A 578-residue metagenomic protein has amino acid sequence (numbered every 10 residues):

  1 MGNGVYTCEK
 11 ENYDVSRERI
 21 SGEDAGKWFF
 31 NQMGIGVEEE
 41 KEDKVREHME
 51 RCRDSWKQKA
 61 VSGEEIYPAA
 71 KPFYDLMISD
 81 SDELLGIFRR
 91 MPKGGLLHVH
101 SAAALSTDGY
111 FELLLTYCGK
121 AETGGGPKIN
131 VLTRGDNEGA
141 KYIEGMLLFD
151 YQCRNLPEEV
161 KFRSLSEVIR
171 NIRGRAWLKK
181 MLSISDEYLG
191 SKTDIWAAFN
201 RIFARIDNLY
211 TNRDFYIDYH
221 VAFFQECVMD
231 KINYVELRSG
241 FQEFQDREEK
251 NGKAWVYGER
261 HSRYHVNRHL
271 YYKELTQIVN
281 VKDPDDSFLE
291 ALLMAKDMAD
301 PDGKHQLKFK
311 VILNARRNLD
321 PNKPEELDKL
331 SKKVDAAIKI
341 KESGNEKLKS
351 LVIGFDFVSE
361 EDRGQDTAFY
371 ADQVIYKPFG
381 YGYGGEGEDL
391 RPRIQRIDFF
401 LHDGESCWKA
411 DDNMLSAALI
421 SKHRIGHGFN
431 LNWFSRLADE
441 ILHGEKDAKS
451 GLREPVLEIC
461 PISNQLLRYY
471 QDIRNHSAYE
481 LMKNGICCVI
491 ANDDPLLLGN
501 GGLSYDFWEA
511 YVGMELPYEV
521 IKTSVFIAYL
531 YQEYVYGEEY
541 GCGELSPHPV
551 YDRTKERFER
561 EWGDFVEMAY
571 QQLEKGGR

Functional and structural regions predicted by a protein language model:
G2-R578: Metal-cofactor-binding active-site regions of metalloenzymes
